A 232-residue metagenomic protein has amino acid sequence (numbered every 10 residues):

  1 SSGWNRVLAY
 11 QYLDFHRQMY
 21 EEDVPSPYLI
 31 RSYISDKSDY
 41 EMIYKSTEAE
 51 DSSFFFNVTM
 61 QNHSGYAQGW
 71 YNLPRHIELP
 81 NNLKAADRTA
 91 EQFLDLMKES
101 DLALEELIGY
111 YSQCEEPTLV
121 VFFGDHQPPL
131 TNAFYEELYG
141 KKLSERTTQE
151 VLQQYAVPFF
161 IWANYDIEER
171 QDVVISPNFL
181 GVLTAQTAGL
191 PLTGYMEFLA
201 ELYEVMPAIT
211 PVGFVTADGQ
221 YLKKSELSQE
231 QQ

Functional and structural regions predicted by a protein language model:
S1-Q232: Solvent-exposed soluble domains appended to multi-pass membrane proteins
